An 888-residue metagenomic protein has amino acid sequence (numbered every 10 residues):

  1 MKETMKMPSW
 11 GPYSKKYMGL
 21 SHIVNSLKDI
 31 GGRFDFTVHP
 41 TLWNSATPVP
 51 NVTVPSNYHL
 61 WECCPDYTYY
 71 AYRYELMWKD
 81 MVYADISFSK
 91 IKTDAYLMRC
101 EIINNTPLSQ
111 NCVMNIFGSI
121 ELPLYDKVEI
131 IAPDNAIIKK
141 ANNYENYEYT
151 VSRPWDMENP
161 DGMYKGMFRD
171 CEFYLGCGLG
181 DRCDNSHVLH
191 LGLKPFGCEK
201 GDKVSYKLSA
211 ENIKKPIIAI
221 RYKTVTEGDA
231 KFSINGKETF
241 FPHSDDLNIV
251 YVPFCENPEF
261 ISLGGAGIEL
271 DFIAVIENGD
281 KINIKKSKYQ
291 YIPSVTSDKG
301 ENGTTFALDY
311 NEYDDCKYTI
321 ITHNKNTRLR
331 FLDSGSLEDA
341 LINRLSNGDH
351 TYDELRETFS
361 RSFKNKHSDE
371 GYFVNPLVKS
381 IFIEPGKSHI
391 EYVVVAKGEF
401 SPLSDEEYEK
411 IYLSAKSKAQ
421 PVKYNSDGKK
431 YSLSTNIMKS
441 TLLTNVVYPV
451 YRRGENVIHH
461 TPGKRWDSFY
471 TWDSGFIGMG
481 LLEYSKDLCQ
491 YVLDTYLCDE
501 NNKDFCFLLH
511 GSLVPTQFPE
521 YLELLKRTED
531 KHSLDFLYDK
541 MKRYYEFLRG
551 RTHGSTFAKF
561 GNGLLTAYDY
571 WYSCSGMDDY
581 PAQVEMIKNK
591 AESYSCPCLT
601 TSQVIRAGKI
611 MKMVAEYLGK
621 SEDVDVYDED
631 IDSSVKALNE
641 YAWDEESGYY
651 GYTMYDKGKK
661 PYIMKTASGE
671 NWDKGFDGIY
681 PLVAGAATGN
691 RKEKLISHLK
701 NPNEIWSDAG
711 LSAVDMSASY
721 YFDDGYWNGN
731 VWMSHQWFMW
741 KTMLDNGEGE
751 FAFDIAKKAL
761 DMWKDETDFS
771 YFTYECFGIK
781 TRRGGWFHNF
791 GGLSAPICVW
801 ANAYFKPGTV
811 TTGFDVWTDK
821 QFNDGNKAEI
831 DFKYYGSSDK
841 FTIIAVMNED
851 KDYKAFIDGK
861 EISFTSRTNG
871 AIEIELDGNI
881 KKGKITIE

Functional and structural regions predicted by a protein language model:
M1-K430, W786-F787, K806-E888: Terminal accessory carbohydrate-recognition/targeting modules of carbohydrate-active enzymes
M1-T37, T41, Q517-T528, S533-L537 (+3 more regions): C-terminal capping/lid segments that line or modulate ligand- or cofactor-binding pockets
Y424-Y431, R465-D467, L481-D494, L524-K542 (+5 more regions): Structural helix-adjacent loops and short alpha-helical linkers that scaffold large soluble proteins
N425-W466, L488-F507, G554-S595, N639-N730 (+2 more regions): Extended glycan-interaction surfaces of carbohydrate-active proteins
Y470, L493, C498-L522, C598-T601: Aromatic-lined, polymer-binding surfaces characteristic of secreted/periplasmic polysaccharide-degrading enzymes
E500, Y545, T552, A615 (+4 more regions): Alpha-helical junction/boundary sensor with strong preference for TPR arrays
